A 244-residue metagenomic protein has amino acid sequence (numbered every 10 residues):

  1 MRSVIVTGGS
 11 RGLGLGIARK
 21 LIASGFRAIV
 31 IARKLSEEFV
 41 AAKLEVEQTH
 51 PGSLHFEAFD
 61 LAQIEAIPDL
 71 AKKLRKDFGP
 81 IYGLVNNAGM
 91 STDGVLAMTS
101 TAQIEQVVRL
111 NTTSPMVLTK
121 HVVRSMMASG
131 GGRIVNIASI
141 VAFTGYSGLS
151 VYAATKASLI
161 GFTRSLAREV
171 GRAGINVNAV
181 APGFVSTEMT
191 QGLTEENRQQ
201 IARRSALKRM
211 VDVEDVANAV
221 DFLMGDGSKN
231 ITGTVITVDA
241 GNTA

Functional and structural regions predicted by a protein language model:
S10-G12: Conserved glycine-rich cofactor-binding loop
S24-A41: Conserved glycine-rich Rossmann-like NAD(P)H-binding loop of the short-chain dehydrogenase/reductase
V95-L96, Q103-V108, T190, I201: Substrate-binding pocket helix/loop in short-chain dehydrogenase/reductase
M116, R209-V238, T243: C-terminal substrate-recognition "lid" of short-chain dehydrogenase/reductases
T119, T155, T163: Active-site helix of classical SDR
R124, R168-R172, K229: Alpha-helical segment proximal to the catalytic Tyr-Lys
S139: Residue(s) in the substrate-gating loop at a strand-loop-helix junction that position the organic substrate next
